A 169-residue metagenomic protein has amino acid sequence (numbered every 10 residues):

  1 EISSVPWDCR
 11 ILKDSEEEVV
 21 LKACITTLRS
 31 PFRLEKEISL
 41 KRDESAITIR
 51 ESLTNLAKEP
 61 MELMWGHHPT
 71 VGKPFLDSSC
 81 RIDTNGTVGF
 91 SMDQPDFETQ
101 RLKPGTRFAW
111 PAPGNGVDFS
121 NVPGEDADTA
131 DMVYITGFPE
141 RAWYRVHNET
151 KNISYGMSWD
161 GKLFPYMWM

Functional and structural regions predicted by a protein language model:
E1, P165-M169: Acidic-aromatic substrate-binding/catalytic surfaces of carbohydrate-active enzymes
E1-D43: Extended, loop-rich substrate-binding clefts of extracytoplasmic carbohydrate-active enzymes
I11, E37-K41, S52, P69-V71 (+1 more regions): A generic local secondary-structure boundary/capping motif
D14-E16, R29, R42, L56 (+2 more regions): Surface-exposed coil/turn segments at beta-strand junctions on protein surfaces, enriched
L21-A23, L34-K36, I47-I49, W65-H67 (+1 more regions): Hydrophobic residues positioned within well-ordered beta-strands of beta-sheet architectures
C24-R29, S52-A57, E149-K151: Secondary-structure transition/turn motif
E44-T84, S158-G161, W168: Acidic (Asp/Glu-rich), glycine- and aromatic
K73, D77-D160: Active-site/ligand-binding surface loops and adjacent short beta/alpha elements that line catalytic pockets across
